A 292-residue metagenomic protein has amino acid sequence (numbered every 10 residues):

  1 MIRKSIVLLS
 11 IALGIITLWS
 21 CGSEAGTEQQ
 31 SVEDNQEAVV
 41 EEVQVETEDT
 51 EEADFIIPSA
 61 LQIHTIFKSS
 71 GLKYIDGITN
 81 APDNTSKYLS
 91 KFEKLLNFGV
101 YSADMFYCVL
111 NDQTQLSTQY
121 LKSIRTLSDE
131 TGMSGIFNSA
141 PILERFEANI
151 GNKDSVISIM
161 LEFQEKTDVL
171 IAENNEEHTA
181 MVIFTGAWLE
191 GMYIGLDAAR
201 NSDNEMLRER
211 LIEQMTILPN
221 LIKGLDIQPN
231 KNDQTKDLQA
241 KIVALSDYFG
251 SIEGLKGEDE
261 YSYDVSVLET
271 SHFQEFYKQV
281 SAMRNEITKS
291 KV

Functional and structural regions predicted by a protein language model:
M1-L9: Bacterial N-terminal signal peptides that target proteins for export
T17-S20: C-terminal motif of bacterial Sec signal peptides marking the signal peptidase cleavage site
G22-A25: Bacterial signal peptide processing site
S31-E144: N-terminal Sec/ER secretory leader and immediately downstream segment of secreted/extracellular precursors
S86, S90-E93, M105-D112, L116 (+7 more regions): Non-transmembrane, amphipathic alpha-helical segments
M105-D112, T131, I171-N174, G195-D203 (+4 more regions): Secondary-structure edge/capping motif, primarily at the C-terminal ends of alpha-helices and the immediately following
N152-T235: Extended amphipathic alpha-helical interaction segments
D226-V292: A cross-kingdom marker for long, charged
